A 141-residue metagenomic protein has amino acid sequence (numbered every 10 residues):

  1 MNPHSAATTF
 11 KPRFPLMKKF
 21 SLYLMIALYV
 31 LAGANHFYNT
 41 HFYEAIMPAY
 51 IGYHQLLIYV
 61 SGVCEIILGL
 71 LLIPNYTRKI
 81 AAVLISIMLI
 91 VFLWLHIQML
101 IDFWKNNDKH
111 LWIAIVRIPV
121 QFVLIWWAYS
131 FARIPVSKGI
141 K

Functional and structural regions predicted by a protein language model:
N2-K141: Membrane-interface extramembranous regions
